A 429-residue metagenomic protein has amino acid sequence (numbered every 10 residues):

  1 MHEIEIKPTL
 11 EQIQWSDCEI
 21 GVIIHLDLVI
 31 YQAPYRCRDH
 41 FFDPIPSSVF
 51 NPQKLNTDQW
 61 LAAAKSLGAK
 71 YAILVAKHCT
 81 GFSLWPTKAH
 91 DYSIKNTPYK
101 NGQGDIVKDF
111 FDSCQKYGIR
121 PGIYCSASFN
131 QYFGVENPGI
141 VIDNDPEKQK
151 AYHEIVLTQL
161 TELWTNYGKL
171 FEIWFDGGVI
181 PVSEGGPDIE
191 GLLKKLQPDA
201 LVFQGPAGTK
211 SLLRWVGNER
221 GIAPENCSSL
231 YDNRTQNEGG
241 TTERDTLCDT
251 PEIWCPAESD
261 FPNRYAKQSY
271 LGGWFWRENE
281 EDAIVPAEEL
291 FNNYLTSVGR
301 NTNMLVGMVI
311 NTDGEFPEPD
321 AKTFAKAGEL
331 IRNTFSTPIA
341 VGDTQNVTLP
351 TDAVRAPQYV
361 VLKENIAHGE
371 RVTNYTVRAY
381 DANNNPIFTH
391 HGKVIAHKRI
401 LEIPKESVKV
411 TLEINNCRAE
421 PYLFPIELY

Functional and structural regions predicted by a protein language model:
M1-P404, T411-Y429: Mature catalytic domains of secreted/periplasmic carbohydrate-active enzymes
